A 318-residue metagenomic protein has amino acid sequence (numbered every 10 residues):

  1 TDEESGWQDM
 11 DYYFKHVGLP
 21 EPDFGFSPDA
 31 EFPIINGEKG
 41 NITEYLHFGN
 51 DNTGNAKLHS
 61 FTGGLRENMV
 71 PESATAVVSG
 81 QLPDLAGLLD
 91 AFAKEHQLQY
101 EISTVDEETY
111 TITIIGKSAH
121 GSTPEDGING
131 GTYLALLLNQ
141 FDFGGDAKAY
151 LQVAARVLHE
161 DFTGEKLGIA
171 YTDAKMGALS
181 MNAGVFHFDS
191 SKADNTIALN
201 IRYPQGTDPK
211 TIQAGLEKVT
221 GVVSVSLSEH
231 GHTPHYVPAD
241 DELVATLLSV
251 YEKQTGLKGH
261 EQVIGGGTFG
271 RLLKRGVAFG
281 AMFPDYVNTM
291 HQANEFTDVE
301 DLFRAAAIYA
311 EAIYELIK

Functional and structural regions predicted by a protein language model:
T1-D51, D90, D161-K175: Acidic/histidine-rich catalytic neighborhood of metal-dependent amide-processing enzymes
K15-F24, N52-T53, H59, A93 (+1 more regions): Structural signature of cysteine-dependent C-C bond-forming condensing enzymes
I42-E44, M69-V77: Short glycine-/aliphatic-rich beta-strand segments at the starts of folded cytosolic domains
L46-H59, P83-Q97, T163-A178, K210-K218: Short amphipathic alpha-helix segments
F48-N50, V78-L82, I114-G116, I201-Y203: Short beta-strand-to-loop capping motifs
E67-V70, S191: Short, solvent-exposed loop/linker segments at the N-terminal edge of repeated beta-sheet extracellular domains
T104-K117: Self-splicing inteins and homing endonuclease
S122-K192, A198, R202-T211, E217 (+1 more regions): An extended, acidic, His-containing surface patch that forms the Zn2+-binding/catalytic region of metallohydrolases
